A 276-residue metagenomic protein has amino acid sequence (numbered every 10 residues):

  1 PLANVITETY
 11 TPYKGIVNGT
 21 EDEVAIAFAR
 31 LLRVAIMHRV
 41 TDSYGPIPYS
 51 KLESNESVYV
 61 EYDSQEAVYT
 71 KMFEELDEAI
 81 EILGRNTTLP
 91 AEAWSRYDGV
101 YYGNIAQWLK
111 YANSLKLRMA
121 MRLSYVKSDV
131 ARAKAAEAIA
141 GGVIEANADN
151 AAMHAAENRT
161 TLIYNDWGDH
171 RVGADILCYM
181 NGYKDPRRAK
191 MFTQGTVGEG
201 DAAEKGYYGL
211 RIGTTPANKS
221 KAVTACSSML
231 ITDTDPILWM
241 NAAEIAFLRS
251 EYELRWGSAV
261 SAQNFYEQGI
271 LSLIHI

Functional and structural regions predicted by a protein language model:
P1-L32, I36-I274: Structured, solvent-exposed acidic/aromatic patches
